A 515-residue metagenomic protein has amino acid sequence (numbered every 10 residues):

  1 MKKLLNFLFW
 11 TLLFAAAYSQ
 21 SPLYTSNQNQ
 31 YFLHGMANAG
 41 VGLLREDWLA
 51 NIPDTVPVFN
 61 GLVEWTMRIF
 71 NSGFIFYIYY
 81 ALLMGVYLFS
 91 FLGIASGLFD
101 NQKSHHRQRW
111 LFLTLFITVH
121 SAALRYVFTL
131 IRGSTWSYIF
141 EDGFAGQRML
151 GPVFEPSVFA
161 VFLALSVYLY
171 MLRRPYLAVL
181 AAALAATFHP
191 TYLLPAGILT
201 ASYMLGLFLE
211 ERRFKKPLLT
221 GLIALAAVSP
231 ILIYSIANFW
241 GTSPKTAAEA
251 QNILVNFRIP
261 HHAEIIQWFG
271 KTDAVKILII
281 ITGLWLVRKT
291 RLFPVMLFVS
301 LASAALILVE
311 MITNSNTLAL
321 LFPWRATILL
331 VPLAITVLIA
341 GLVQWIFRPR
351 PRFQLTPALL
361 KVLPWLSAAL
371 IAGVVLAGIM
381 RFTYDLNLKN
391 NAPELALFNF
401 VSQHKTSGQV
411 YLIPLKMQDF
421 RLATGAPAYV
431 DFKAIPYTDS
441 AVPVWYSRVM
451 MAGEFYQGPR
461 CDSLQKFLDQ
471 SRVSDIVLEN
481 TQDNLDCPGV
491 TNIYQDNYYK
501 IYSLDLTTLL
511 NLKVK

Functional and structural regions predicted by a protein language model:
K3, L222-L225, I346-I379: Signature aromatic-anchored transmembrane alpha helix within multi-pass, membrane-resident enzymes that catalyze glycan
T11-L88, G97-F116, L124-F159, T187-L194: Active-site lumenal/periplasmic loops and adjacent helix-entry segments of GT-C-fold, multi-pass membrane
A16-F32, A39, L43-V56, P190-A196 (+2 more regions): Transmembrane catalytic cores of multi-pass membrane glycosyltransferases and polysaccharide-assembly enzymes
T118-L124, G341, L360-K389: Transmembrane alpha-helical segments
G151-L177, R212: Membrane-interface transmembrane helices that cradle and orient dolichyl/undecaprenyl
V167-L169, Y176-P190, L199-A201, I223-A226: Membrane-interface alpha helices of multi-pass inner-membrane proteins
L318-W345, R350, Q354: Hydrophobic/aromatic-rich transmembrane helices and adjacent perimembrane loops
N387-L395, N399-E454, C461-N484: Short periplasmic/luminal acceptor-recognition loop of GT-C membrane glycosyltransferases, typified by
